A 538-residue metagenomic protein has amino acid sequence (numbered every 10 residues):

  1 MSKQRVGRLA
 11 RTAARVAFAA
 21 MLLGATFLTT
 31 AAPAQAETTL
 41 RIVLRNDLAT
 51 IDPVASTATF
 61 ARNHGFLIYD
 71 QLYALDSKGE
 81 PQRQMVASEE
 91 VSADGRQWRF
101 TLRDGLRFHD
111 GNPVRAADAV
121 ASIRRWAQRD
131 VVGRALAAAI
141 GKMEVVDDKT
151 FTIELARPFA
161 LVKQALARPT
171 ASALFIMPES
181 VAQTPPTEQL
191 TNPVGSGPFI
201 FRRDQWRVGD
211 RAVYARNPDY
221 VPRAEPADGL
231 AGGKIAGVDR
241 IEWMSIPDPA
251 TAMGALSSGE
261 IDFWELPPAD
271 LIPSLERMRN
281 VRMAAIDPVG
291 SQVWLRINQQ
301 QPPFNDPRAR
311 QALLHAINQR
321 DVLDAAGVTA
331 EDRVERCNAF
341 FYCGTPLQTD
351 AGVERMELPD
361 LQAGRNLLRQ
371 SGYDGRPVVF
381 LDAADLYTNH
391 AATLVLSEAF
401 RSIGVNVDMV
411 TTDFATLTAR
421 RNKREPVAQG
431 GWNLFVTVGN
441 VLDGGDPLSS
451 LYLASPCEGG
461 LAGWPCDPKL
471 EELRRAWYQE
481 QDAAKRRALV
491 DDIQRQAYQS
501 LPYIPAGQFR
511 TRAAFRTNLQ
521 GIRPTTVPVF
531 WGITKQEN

Functional and structural regions predicted by a protein language model:
V43-A93, A121-R124, V194, P505: N-terminal lobe/hinge region of extracytoplasmic solute-binding protein
D52, Q300, F304-T345, A391-A392 (+1 more regions): Periplasmic-binding protein-like
A87-V132, V146, T150-A156, V162 (+2 more regions): Aromatic- and charge-enriched surface segment that lines or borders ligand/interaction sites
T101, A135-Q183, T187-R207: Surface-exposed binding/hinge segments that line and control ligand-binding clefts or catalytic entry sites
F199, H315, A330-Q370, L386-A391: Structural transition elements
P222-S274, N406: Ligand-site clamp/hinge motif
D248, P267, R365-V441, A483 (+1 more regions): Ligand/substrate-recognition segments at binding pockets and active sites
R355-E357, D408-A419, P447-T517, E537-N538: Extracytoplasmic/peripheral linker and loop segments enriched in polar/acidic and small residues with frequent Thr/Pro
